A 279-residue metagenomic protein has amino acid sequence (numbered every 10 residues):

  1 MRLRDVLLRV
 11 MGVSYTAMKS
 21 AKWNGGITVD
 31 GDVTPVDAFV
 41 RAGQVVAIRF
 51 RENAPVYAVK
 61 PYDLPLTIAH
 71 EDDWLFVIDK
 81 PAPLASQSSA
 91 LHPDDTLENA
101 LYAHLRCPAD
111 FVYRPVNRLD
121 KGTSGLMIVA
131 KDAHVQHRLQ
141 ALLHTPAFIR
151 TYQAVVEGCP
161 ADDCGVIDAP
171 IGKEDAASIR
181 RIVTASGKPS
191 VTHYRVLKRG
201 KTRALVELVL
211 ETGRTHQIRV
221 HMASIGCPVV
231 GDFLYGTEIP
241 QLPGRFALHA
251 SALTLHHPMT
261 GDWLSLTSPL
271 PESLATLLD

Functional and structural regions predicted by a protein language model:
M1-A21, L66, K188-V191, V196-R203 (+2 more regions): Pseudouridine synthases involved in rRNA/tRNA modification
M1-V166, P170-D175, S273-L278: RNA pseudouridine synthases
I48-E52, D175-S178, P189, F233-I239: Short Pro/Gly-enriched beta-strand edge/turn motifs at strand-loop
R49, V155, P170, R195 (+2 more regions): Residue-level recognition of well-ordered beta-strand positions that form the cores of beta-sheet-rich folds across
F76, Y152, A204-V206, S251: Short beta-strand micro-motifs in enzyme catalytic cores
L84-Q87, I179-R180, R203-A204: Short small-residue beta-strand/loop micro-motif enriched in glycine and branched aliphatics
K121-T123, A147-T151, V166, G187-S190 (+2 more regions): Short gly/pro-enriched beta-turn/loop segments at secondary-structure junctions
